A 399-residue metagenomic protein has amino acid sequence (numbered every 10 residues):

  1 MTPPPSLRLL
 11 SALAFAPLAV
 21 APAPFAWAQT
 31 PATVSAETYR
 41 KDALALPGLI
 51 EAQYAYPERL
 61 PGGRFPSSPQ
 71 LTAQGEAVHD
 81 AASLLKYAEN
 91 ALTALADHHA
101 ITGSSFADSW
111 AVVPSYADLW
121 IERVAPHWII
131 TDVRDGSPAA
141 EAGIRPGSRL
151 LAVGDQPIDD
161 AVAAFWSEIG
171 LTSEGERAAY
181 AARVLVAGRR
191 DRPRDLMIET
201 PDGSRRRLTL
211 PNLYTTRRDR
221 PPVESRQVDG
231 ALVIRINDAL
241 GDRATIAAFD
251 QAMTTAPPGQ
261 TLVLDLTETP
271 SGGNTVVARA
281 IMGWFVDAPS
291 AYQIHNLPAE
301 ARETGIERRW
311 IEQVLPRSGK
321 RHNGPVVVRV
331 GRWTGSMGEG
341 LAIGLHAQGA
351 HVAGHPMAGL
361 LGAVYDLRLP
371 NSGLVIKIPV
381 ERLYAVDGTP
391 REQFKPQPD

Functional and structural regions predicted by a protein language model:
T2-L13: Bacterial N-terminal signal peptides that target proteins for export
S11-P22: Bacterial N-terminal signal peptides
A28-T261, E268-S271, A291, Y365-L367 (+2 more regions): Flexible, low-complexity junctional segments that flank or bridge functional domains
A91, G147, V326, T334-Q348: Cysteine-centered nucleophilic/redox motifs
V133, R235-A239, D265-T269, N296-P298 (+3 more regions): Active-site-proximal beta-strand/loop segments in catalytic clefts of secreted hydrolases
P258-L262, N323-V326, G349-A350: Loop/turn elements at helix/coil->beta-strand transitions in domains of secreted/extracellular proteins
P270-R329, W333, G362-G373, V380-A385 (+1 more regions): Gly/Ser/Thr-rich loop/hinge elements
S336, H346-Q348, A353-L369: C-terminal soluble interaction/assembly domains
